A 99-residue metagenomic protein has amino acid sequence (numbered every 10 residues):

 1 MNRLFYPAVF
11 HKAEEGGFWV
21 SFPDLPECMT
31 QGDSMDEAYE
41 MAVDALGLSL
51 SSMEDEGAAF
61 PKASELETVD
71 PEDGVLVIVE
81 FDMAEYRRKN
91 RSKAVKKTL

Functional and structural regions predicted by a protein language model:
M1-N2, P7-E14, G32: Short, positively charged
M1-Y6, V43-L99: Short, charged, surface-exposed hinge/linker loops at domain edges that act as mobile lids or interdomain connectors
A8, F18, C28, L76-V77: A broad, low-specificity signal marking well-ordered, structured residues that form hydrophobic/aromatic
F10-D24: Short aromatic-glycine-(Arg/Gly/Cys) micro-motifs in beta-strand/loop hairpins
E14, P26, E85-R87: Residues that cap or initiate secondary-structure elements
D24-E27, K97: Short amphipathic alpha-helical segments
P26-D36: A short, exposed loop/beta-hairpin motif centered on an aromatic-Gly-Thr core
